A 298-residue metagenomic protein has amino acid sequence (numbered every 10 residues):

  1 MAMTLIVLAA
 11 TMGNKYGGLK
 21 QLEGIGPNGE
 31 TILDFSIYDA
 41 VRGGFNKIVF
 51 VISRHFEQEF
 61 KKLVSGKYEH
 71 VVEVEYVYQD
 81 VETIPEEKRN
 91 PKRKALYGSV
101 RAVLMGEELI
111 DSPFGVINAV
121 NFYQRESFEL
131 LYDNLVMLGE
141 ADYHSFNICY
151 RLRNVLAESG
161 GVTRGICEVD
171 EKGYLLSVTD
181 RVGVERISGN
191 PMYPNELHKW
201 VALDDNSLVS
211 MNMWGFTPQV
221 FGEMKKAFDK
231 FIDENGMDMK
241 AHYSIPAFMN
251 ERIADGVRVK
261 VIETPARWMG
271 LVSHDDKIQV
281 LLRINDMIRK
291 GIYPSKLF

Functional and structural regions predicted by a protein language model:
M1-G13, P27-V116, Y123, F128-L130 (+1 more regions): Conserved N-terminal catalytic core of the sugar/cofactor nucleotidyltransferase
G18-L19: Conserved catalytic-core motifs of eukaryotic protein kinase domains, centered on the activation segment
L22, C167-V169, V261: A structural signal for short hydrophobic beta-strand segments in well-ordered beta-sheet cores
H70-V74, Y143, V257: A short helix-to-beta-strand connector/capping loop
V81-E87, R153-V155, V184-R186, W268-M269: A short acidic, often aromatic-flanked loop/helix-cap motif at beta-alpha or helix-coil junctions that lines enzyme
P85-L96, G160-G165, D275-Q279: Short, surface-exposed amphipathic charged segments that create phosphate/polyanion-binding patches used for binding
R125-W214: Conserved core of the sugar-phosphate nucleotidyltransferase
E171, V178-R181, E185-F298: Conserved alpha/beta core of the MobA/IspD/sugar-nucleotide pyrophosphorylase nucleotidyltransferase superfamily
